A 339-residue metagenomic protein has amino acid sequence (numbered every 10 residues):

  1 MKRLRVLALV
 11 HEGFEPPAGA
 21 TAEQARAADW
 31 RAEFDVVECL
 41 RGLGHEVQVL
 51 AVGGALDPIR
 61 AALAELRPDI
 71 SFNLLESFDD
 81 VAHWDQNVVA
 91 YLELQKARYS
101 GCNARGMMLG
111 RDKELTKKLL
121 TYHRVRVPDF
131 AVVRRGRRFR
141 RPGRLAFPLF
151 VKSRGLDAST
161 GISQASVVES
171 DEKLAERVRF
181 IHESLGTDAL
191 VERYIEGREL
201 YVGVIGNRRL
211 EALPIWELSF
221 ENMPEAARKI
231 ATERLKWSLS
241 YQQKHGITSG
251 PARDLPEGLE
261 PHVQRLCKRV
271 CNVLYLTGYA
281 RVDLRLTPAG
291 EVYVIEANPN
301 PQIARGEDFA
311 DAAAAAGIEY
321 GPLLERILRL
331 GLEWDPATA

Functional and structural regions predicted by a protein language model:
M1, D171-R265, L286-Y293: Phosphate-binding site of ATP-dependent enzymes
M1-S100, A104-R105, G110-R111, L115 (+4 more regions): ATP-binding N-terminal substructure of ATP-dependent carboxylate-amine bond-forming enzymes
M1-V10, A64-E65, M107-R198, R208-R209: Active-site nucleotide/adenylate-binding loops and adjacent lid/helix of ATP-dependent enzymes
G13-F14, R209, P299: Short, glycine/serine-rich, charged loops/turns that create anion-binding and catalytic segments at active sites
P17-A22, T160-S163, E307-F309: Short acidic, glycine/proline-rich loop/turn micro-motifs
H45, A97, V125, G186 (+1 more regions): Short phosphate-binding/catalytic loops that engage adenosine nucleotides
L119-R124, P224, D254-A339: ATP-dependent carboxylate activation and anion-phosphoryl transfer catalytic cores that bind Mg-ATP to form
